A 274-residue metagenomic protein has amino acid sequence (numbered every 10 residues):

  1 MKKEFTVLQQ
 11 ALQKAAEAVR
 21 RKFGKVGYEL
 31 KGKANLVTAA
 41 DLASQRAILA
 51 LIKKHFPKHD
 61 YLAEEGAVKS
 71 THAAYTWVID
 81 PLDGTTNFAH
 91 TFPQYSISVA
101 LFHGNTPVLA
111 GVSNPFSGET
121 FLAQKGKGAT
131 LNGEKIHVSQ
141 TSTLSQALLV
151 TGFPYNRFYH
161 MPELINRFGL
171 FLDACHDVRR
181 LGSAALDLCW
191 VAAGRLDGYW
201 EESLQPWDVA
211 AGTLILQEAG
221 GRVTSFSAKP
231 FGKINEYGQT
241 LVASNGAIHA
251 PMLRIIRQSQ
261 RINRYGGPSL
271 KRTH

Functional and structural regions predicted by a protein language model:
M1-L82, R254, R261-H274: N-terminal subdomain of lithium-sensitive/metallo-dependent phosphomonoesterases centered on the IMPase/IPPase/PAP
V19, D41, I52, T85 (+6 more regions): Residue-level signal for inorganic ion chemistry
Y28-E29, K53, A67-K69, V112 (+3 more regions): Short secondary-structure boundary/capping segments
L42, E65, P81-G84, F88 (+5 more regions): Generic detector of well-ordered alpha-helical packing
T71-T130, S145-A147: DPxDG-like acidic metal-binding loop motif
H137-H274: An extended, acidic
